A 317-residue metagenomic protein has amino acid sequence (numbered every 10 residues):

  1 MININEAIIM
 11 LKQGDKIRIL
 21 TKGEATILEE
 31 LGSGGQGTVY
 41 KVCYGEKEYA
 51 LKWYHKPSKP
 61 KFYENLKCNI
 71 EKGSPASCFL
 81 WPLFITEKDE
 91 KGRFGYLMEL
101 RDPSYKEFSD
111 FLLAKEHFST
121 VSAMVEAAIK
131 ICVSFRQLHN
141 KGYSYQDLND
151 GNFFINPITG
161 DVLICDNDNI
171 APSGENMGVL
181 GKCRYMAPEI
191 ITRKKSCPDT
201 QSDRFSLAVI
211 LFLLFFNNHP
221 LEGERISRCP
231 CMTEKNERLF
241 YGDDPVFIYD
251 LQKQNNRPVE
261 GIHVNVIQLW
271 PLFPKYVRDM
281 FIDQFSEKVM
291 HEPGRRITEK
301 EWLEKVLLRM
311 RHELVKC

Functional and structural regions predicted by a protein language model:
I2-G45: ATP-binding glycine-rich phosphate-binding loop
Y40-K41, K47-H55: Glycine-rich ATP phosphate-binding loop
Y54-C78: The N-lobe alphaC helix and its flanking beta3-alphaC-beta4 segment of protein kinase-like domains, centered on
F79-A127: Conserved structural core of kinase catalytic domains
F135, H139-P157: Catalytic-loop of the protein kinase fold
N149-E189: Activation segment/activation loop of eukaryotic-type protein kinase catalytic domains
D203: Conserved catalytic-loop aspartate of Hanks-type protein kinases
L211-R278: Conserved C-lobe activation region of Hanks-type protein kinase-like domains
